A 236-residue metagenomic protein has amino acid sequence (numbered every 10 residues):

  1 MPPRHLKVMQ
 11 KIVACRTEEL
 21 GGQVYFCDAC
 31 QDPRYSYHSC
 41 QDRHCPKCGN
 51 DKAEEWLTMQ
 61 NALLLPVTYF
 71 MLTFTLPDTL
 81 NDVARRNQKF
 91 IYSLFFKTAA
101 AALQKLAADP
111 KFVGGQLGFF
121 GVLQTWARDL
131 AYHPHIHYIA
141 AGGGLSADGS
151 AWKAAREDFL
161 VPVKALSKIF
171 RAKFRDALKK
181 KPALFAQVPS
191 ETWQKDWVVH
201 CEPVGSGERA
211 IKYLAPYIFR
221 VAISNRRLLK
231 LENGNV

Functional and structural regions predicted by a protein language model:
M1-V236: Beta->alpha loop/short-helix hinge microenvironment recognizer with preference for catalytic Tyr/His contexts
